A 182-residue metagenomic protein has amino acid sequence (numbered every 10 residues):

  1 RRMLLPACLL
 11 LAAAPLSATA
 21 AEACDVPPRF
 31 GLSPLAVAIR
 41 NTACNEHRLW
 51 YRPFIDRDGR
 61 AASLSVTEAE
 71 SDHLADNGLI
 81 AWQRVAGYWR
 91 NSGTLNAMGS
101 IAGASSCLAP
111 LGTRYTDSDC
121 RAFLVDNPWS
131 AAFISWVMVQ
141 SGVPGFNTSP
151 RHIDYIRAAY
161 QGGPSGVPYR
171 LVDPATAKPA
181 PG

Functional and structural regions predicted by a protein language model:
R1-L5: Positively charged n-region of N-terminal signal peptides that target proteins for export
P6-P15: Bacterial N-terminal signal peptides
A13-A14, P53-R57, T148, S165: Generic marker of "main functional regions" within proteins
L16-A20: Sec/Tat signal peptide C-region and signal peptidase I cleavage site
E22-S141: N-terminal capping segments
G142-T148: Substrate-binding/catalytic groove segments of enzymes that remodel or degrade extracellular structural polymers
T148-G182: ...with weaker cross-activation on analogous glycine-rich loops/strands in unrelated enzymes
